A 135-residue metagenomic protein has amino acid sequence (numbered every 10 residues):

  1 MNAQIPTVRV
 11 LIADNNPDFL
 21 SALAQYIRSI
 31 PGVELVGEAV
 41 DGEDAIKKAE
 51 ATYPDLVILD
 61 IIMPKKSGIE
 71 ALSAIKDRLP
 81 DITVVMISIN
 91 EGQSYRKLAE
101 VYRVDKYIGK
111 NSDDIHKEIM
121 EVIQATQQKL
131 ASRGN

Functional and structural regions predicted by a protein language model:
M1-R9, K117-N135: Non-catalytic signal-transmission and effector/linker regions of two-component phosphorelay proteins
P6-F19, L23-I27: Conserved acidic segment of CheY-like receiver
D41-D44, S67-E70: Acidic catalytic/metal-coordinating carboxylates
T52-I58: Active-site beta3 strand of CheY-like receiver
M63: Receiver (REC) domain active-site loop signature in two-component systems and cognate sites in sensor histidine kinases
I69-P80: Short amphipathic alpha-helix used as the core "switch/output" element in two-component signaling
E70, N90-E121: Alpha4 helix (beta4-alpha4-beta5 surface) of REC/receiver domains from two-component response regulators
M86-I87: Hydrophobic/aromatic residues positioned on beta-strands within the core alpha/beta folds
